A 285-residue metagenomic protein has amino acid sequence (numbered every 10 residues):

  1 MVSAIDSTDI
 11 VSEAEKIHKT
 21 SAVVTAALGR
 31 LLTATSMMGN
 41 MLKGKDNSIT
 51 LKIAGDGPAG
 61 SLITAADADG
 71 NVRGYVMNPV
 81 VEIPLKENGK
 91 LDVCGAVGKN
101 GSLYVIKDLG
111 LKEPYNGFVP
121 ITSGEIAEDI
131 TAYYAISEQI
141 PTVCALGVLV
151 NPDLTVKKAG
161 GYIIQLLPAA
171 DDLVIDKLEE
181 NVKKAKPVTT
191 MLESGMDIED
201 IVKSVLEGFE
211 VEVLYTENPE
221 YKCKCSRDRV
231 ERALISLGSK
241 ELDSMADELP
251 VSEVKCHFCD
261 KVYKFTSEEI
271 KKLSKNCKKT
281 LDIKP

Functional and structural regions predicted by a protein language model:
M1-Y215: Interaction interfaces in information-processing and related assembly proteins
K183-P285: Cys/His-clustered metal-coordination modules, chiefly Zn-binding fingers
